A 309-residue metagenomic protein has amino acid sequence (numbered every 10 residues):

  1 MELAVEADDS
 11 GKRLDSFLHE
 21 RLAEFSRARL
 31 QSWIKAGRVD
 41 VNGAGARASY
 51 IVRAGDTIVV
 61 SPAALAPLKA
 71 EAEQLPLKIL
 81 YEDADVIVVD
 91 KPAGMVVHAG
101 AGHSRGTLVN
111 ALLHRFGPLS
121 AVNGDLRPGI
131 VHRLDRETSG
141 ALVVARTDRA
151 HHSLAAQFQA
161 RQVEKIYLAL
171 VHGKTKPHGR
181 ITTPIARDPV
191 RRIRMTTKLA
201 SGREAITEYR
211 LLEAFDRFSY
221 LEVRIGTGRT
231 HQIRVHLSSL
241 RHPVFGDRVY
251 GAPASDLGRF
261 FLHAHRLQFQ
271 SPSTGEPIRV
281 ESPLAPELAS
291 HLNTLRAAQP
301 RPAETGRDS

Functional and structural regions predicted by a protein language model:
M1-P189, F261, E281-R296, R307-D308: RNA pseudouridine synthases
M1-R29, V190, A200-I206, E213-D216 (+2 more regions): Pseudouridine synthases involved in rRNA/tRNA modification
G43-G45, D216-R224: Short histidine-centered loop motifs in beta-beta connectors
K78, P184, E208-R210, E222 (+1 more regions): Short, surface-exposed charged micro-motifs
I79, V171, E208-L211, V244: Conserved hydrophobic positions within beta-strands
Y81, L134, L211-E213, S271: Short, low-complexity Ser/Thr-rich regulatory SLiMs
M95-H98, I193-M195, S219-Y220: Short small-residue beta-strand/loop micro-motif enriched in glycine and branched aliphatics
T107, T138, T183, T196-T197 (+4 more regions): Ser/Thr-centric signal marking residues that sit in or immediately flank functional binding/regulatory motifs
